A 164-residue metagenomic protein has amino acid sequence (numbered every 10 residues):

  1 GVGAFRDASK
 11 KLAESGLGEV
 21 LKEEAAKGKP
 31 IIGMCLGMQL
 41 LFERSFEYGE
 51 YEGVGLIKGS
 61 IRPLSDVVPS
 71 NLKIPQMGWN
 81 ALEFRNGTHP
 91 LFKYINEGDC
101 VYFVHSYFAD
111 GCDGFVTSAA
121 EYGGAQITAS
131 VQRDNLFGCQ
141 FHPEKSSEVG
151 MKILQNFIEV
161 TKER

Functional and structural regions predicted by a protein language model:
G1-A4, L36, S106, F141-P143: Glycine-rich His-Gly loop
G3-M77, Q155: Cysteine-nucleophile active-site neighborhood
E23-A26, G59-R164: Amide-donor transfer/coupling interface in amidating biosynthetic enzymes
